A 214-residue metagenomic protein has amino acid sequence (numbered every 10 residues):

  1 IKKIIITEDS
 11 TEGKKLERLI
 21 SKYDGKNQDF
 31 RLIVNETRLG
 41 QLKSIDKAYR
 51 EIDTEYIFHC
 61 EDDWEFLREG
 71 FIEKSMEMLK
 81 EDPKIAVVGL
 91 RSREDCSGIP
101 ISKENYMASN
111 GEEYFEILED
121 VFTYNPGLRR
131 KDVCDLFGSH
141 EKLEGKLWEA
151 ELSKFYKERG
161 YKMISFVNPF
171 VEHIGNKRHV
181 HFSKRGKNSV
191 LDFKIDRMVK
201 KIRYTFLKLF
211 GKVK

Functional and structural regions predicted by a protein language model:
I1-I33: Acidic donor-binding segment of Leloir-type glycosyltransferases
K15, S44-I45, R68-I72: Acidic donor-diphosphate engagement hotspot in glycosyltransferases and nucleotidyltransferases that stabilizes
E36-E51: Glycine-rich, basic loop-to-helix element that forms the pyrophosphate-binding segment of sugar-nucleotide handling
E55-E65: Short beta-strand-to-loop acidic/aromatic patch adjacent to the donor-nucleotide binding site
E69-V87: Conserved donor-nucleotide/metal-binding helix-loop-beta segment in metal-dependent transferases, i.e., the alpha-helix
V88-I101: Short beta-strand-to-loop element that shapes/binds the nucleotide-sugar donor at the catalytic cleft/hinge
D95, N110-R129: A recurrent flexible, glycine/aromatic-enriched loop bordering the glycosyltransferase active site that acts as
V121, P126-R129, L136-K214: C-terminal catalytic/acceptor-binding lobe
